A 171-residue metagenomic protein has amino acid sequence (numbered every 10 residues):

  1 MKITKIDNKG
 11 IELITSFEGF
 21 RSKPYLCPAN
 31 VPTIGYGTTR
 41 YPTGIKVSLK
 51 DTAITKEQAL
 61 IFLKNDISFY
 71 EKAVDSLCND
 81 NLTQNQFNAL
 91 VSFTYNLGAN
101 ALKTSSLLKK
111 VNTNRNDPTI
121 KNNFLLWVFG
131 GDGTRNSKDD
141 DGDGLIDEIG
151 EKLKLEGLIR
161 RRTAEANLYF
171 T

Functional and structural regions predicted by a protein language model:
M1-V31, Y36-V47, I54-E71, N81 (+3 more regions): Long, amphipathic alpha-helical surface segments
I14, Q86-T94, N123-L125: Short alpha-helical scaffolding segments that buttress acidic/His motifs in well-ordered protein cores
N65, S92-F93, L97: Short, residue-level hotspots on alpha-helical faces of the histone-fold and other alpha-helical interaction modules
A73-S76, N96, N100: Amphipathic alpha-helical interaction surfaces
S76-F87: Short, structured surface segments that line ligand/substrate-binding pockets
